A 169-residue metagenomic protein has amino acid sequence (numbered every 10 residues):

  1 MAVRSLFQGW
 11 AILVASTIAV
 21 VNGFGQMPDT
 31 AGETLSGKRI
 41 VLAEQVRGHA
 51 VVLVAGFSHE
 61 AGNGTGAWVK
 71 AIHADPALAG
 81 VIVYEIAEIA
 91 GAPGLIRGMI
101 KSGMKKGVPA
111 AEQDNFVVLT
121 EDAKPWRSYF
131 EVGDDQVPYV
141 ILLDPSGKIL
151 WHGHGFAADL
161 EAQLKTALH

Functional and structural regions predicted by a protein language model:
M1-A11: Bacterial N-terminal signal peptides that target proteins for export
G9-V20: Bacterial N-terminal signal peptides
V21-A43, Q113: N-terminal "domain-start" segment that seeds a small globular fold
Q45-T65: Short active-site neighborhood of thiol/selenol oxidoreductases, capturing the structured segment around
S58-A61, I89-P93, A123-P125, K148-I149 (+1 more regions): Solvent-exposed loop/turn segments at secondary-structure junctions within structured extracellular/periplasmic domains
A61-P109: Structural microenvironment flanking redox-active thiols in thiol-disulfide oxidoreductases
Y84-I86, G98-D135: Short, internal strand/loop/helix patches that form the active-site neighborhood or redox-interaction surface
R127, Q136-H169: Thiol-/selenol-based redox modules, centered on thioredoxin-like and closely related oxidoreductase domains
